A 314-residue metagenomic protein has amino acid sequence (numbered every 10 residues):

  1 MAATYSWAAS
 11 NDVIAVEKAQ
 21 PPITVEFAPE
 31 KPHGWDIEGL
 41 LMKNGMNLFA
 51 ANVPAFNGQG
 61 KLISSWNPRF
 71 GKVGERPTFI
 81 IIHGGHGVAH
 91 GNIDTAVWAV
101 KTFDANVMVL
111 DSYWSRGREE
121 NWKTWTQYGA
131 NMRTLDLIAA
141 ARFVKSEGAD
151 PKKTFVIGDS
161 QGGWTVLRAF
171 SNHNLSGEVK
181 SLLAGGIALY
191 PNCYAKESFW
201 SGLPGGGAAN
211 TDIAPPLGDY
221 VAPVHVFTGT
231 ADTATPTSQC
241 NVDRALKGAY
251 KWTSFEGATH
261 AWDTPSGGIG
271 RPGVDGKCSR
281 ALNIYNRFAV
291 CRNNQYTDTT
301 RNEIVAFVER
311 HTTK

Functional and structural regions predicted by a protein language model:
N11-G74: N-terminal cap/lid segment of alpha/beta-hydrolase-fold proteins
E75-G84: Short beta-strand element of the alpha/beta-hydrolase
G85-D94, W98-K101, D111-M132, T264 (+1 more regions): Cap/lid segment of the alpha/beta-hydrolase catalytic domain
T126-E147, R168: Alpha/beta-hydrolase active-site loop
A149-S160: Alpha/beta-hydrolase fold nucleophile elbow
G163-G177: Short glycine-enriched nucleophile-adjacent loop and the immediately C-terminal alpha-helix near the catalytic center
K180, G185-S254: The feature captures the conserved acid-bearing segment of alpha/beta-hydrolase catalytic domains
A249-K314: C-terminal catalytic histidine-bearing segment of alpha/beta-hydrolase fold enzymes
